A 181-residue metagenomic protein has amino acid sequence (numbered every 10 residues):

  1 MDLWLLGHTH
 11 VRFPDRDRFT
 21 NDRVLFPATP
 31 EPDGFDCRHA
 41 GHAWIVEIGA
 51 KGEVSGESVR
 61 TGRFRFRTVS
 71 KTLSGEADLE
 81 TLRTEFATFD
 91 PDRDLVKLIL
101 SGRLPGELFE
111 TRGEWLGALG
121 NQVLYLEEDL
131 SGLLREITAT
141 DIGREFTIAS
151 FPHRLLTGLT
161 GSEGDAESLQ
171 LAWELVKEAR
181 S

Functional and structural regions predicted by a protein language model:
M1-G52: Conserved beta-sheet core of the metallophosphoesterase superfamily
A50-S181: Accessory, non-catalytic peripheral segments of nucleic-acid enzymes
